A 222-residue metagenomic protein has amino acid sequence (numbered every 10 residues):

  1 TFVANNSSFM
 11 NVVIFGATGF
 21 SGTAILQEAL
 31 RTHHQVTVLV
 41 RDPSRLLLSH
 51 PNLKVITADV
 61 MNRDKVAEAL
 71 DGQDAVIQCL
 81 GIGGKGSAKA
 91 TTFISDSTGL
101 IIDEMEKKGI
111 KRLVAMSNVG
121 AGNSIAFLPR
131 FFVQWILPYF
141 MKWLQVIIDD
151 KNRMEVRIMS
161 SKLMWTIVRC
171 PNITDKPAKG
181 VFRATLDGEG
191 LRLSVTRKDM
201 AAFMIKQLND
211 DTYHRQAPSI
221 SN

Functional and structural regions predicted by a protein language model:
V12-T32: N-terminal Rossmann NAD(P)H-binding glycine-rich loop of SDR-like oxidoreductase domains
V13, S44-L100, E104-K107, L208-N209: NAD(P)H-binding glycine-rich loop region in Rossmannoid oxidoreductase-like domains and their noncatalytic homologs
F15, L39, C79-L80, L113-V119 (+1 more regions): SDR active-site strand-loop-helix element
Q35, P43, L100-V146, M154 (+1 more regions): Conserved Rossmann-fold NAD(P)-dependent oxidoreductase catalytic core, especially the SDR/UDP-sugar
K85-G86, V119-I125, I173-P177: Conserved catalytic-site region of short-chain dehydrogenase/reductase
I94, D150, V168, V195-I205 (+1 more regions): Substrate-positioning beta->alpha
N123-I125, P177-F182, Q207-Q216: Glycine/proline-rich active-site loop of Rossmann-fold NAD(P)-dependent oxidoreductases
E155-K176: Conserved beta-loop-beta element that borders a ligand/cofactor-binding pocket
